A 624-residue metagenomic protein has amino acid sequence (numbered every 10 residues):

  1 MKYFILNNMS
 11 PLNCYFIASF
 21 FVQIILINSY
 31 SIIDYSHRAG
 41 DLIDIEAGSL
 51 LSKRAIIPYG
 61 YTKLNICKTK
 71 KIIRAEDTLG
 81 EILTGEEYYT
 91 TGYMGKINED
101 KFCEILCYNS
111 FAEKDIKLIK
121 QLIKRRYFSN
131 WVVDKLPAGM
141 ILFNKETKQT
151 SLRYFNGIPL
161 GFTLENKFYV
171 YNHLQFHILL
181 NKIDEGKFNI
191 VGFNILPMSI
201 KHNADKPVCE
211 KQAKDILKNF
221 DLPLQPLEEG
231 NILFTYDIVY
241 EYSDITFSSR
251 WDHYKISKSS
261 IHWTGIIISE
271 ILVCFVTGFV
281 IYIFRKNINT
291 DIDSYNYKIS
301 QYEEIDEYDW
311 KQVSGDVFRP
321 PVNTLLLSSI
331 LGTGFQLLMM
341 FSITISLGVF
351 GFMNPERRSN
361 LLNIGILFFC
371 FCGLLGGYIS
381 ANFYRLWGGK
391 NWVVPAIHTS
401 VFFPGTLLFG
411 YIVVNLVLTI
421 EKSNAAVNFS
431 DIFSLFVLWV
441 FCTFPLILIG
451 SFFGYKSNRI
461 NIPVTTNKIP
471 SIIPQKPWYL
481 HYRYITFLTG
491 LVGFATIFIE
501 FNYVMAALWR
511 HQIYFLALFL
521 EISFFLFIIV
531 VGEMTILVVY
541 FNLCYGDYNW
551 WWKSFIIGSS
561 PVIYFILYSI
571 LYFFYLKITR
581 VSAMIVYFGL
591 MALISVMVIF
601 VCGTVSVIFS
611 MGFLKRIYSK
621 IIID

Functional and structural regions predicted by a protein language model:
K2-F4, F613-D624: C-terminal helix/juxtamembrane-tail motif
P11-S29: Cleavable N-terminal signal peptides of Sec/SRP-targeted secreted and luminal proteins
N13-F16, S260-C274, T324-Q336, E356-G373 (+6 more regions): Transmembrane alpha-helices of multi-pass eukaryotic membrane proteins
V22-N28, V273-K286, Q336-F352, C372-R385 (+6 more regions): Membrane-embedded alpha-helices of multi-pass membrane proteins, especially ion channels and transporters
N28-I267: Soluble extramembrane domains flanking the early transmembrane region of eukaryotic membrane proteins
D252-E421, F452-S457: Hydrophobic alpha-helical transmembrane segments corresponding to the first two to three helices of multi-pass helical
K298-V313, I462-H481, Y618-D624: Non-transmembrane, juxtamembrane loop and terminal tail segments of multi-pass eukaryotic membrane proteins
I462-G493, F501-A506, M534-W551: Multipass alpha-helical transmembrane domains of eukaryotic endomembrane proteins
